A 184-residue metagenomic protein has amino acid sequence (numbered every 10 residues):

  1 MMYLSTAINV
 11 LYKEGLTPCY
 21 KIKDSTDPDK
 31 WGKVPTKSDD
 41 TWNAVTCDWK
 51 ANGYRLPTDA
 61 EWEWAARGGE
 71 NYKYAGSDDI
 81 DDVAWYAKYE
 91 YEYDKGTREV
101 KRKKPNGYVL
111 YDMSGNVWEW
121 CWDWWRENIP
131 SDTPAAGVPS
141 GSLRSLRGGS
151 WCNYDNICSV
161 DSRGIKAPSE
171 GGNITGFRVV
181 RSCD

Functional and structural regions predicted by a protein language model:
M1-E70, E90-Y111, C183: Short aromatic-cysteine micro-motif
Y3-V10, R67-G68, D79, W85-Y89 (+2 more regions): Glycine-rich, acidic and aromatic/proline-enriched surface loops and short helix-turn segments that act as binding
N52, D78-D81: Structured loop/turn residues at beta-strand edges in well-structured enzyme cores
A60-E63, A84, R178: Active-site phosphate/pyrophosphate-handling residues
E70-N71, D78, Y93-G96, M113-D184: Surface-exposed recognition segments
K73, D82-W85, E99-R102, S145: Conserved beta-strand positions that form and line the central face of beta-propeller blades
A84, L110, N156: Short acidic, gly/pro-rich beta-turn/loop elements at beta-sheet edges and active-site/ligand-binding grooves
A87, R102-K104, S162-I165: Short, well-ordered turn and helix-capping elements at secondary-structure junctions
